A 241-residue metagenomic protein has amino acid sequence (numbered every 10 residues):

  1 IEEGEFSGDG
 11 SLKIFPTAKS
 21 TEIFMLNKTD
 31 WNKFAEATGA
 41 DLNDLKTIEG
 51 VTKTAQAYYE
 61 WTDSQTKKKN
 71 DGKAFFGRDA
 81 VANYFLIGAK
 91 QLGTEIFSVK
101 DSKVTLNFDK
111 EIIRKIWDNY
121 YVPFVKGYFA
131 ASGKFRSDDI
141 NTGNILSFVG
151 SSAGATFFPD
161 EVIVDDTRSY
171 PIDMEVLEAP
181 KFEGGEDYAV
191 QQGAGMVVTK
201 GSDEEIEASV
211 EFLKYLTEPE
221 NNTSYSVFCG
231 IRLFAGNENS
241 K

Functional and structural regions predicted by a protein language model:
I1, K33-A35, D139, L146-S147 (+1 more regions): Extracytoplasmic "Venus flytrap"/periplasmic binding protein-like
E2-F24, N32, E49-T105: Extracytoplasmic/periplasmic solute-binding protein
A40-D44, F75, T94-K115, V164-S169 (+1 more regions): Short, solvent-exposed loop/beta-turn-alpha elements that line the ligand-binding surface or hinge of extracytoplasmic
K46-G50, F129-T142: Short helix-initiation/N-cap motifs at beta->coil->alpha
T52-Y59, V99-G133, A179: Glycine-centered hinge/linker elements that transmit conformational signals in sensory and ligand-binding systems
D118, V125-K126, D165-N239: Extracytoplasmic/periplasmic substrate-recognition and gating elements
T142-G154: Alpha-to-beta junction loops
S152-Y170: A ligand-binding cleft/hinge motif common to bilobed small-molecule-binding domains
